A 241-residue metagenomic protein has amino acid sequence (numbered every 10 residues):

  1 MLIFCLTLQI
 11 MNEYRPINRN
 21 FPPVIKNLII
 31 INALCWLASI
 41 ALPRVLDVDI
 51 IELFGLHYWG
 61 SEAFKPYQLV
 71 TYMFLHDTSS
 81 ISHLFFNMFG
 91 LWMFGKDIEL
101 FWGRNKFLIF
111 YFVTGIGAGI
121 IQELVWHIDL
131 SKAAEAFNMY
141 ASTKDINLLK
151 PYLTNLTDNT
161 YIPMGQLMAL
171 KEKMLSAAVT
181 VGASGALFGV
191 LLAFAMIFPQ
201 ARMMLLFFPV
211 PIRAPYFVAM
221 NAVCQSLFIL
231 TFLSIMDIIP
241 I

Functional and structural regions predicted by a protein language model:
L2-I241: A detector for small-residue-rich transmembrane helices and their helix-helix packing motifs
